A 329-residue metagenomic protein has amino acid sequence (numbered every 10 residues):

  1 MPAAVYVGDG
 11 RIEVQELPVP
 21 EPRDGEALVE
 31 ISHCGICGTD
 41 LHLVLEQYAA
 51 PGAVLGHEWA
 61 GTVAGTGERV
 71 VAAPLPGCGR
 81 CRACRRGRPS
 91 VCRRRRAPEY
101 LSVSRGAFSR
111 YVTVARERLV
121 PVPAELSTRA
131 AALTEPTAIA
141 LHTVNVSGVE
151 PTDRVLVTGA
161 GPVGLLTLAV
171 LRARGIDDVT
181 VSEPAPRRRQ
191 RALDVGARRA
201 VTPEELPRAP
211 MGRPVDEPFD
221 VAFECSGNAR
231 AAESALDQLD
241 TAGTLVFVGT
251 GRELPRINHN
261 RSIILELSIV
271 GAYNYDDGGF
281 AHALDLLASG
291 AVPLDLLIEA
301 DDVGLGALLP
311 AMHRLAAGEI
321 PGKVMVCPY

Functional and structural regions predicted by a protein language model:
V7, P18-V19, A50-G56, A73 (+3 more regions): Short Gly/Pro-enriched turn/cap motifs at secondary-structure boundaries
P18-C34, Q47-R85, P123-E125: Glycine-rich beta-strand-centered segment in the early N-terminal region that forms part of a ligand/cofactor-binding
R69, A124-E205: Mid-domain Rossmann-like dinucleotide-binding core that forms the NAD(H)/NADP(H) cofactor-binding site
C78-T158: NAD(P)H dinucleotide-binding glycine-rich loop of Rossmann-like/cofactor-binding domains, especially the beta1-alpha1
S147, Q190-S268: Glycine-rich cofactor phosphate-binding loops and adjacent beta1-alpha1 units of small-molecule cofactor enzyme domains
P184-A185, G251, Y275: Residues in the short beta-alpha loop(s) of Rossmann-like NAD(P)-binding domains
E233, D277, A281-Y329: C-terminal hydrophobic helical "lid"/dimerization subdomain of Rossmann-like NAD(P)H-dependent oxidoreductases
T244, R256-L297: Rossmann-fold dehydrogenase core element
